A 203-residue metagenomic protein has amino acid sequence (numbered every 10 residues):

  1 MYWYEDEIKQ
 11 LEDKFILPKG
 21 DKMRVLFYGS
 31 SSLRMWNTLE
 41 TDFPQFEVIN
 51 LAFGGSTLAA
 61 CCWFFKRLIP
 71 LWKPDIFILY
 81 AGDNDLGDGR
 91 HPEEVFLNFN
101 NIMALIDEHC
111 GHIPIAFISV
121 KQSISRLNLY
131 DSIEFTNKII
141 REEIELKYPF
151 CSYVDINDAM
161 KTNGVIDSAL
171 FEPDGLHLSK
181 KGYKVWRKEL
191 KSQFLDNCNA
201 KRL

Functional and structural regions predicted by a protein language model:
Y2-N101, I124-E134: Conserved SGNH/GDSL esterase-like catalytic core that processes O-acyl groups on lipids and polysaccharides
L17-P18, L39-T41, D107, S168 (+1 more regions): Short secondary-structure boundary/capping segments
K22, Q45, H112, F150-Y153: A generic structural signal for alpha->beta connector loops
T41, W63, R67, A104 (+5 more regions): Short, well-ordered alpha-helices that flank and scaffold nucleotide-derived cofactor binding pockets
D83-N84, D107-F135, M160-N163: Active-site segments of SGNH/GDSL-like serine hydrolases that catalyze O-acetyl group transfer/hydrolysis on lipids
F96-I118, F135, I140-C151: Charged, glycine-enriched surface loops/patches that mediate electrostatic binding to polyanionic ligands
S125-L203: Catalytic His-Asp segment of secreted/periplasmic serine-dependent ester chemistry enzymes
